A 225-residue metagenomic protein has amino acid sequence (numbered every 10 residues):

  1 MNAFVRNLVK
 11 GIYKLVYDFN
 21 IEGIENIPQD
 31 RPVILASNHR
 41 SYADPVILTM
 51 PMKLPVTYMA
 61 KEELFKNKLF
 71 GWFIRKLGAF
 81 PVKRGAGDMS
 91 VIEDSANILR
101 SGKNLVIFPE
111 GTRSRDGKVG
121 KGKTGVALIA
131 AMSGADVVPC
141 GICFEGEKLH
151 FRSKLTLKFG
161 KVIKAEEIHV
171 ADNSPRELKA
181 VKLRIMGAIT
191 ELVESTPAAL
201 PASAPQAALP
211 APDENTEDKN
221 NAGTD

Functional and structural regions predicted by a protein language model:
M1-A3: Absolute protein N-terminus
N7, K14-L15, I27-A86, D94: Catalytic core of membrane glycerolipid acyltransferases/transacylases, capturing the structured, soluble-facing
K14-E22, A86, C140-G141: Short gly/ser/thr-rich secondary-structure transition/capping motifs
D18, P32, K154-T156: A residue-level signal for beta-strand positions that form part of recognition/binding surfaces within mature
E25, E62, K83, G141 (+1 more regions): Residues at the C-termini of beta-strands that transition into short coil/loop
E25-P28, H150: A short beta-turn/loop motif at secondary-structure boundaries
S90-D225: Non-catalytic C-terminal accessory region of glycerolipid acyltransferases and related lyso-lipid remodeling enzymes
